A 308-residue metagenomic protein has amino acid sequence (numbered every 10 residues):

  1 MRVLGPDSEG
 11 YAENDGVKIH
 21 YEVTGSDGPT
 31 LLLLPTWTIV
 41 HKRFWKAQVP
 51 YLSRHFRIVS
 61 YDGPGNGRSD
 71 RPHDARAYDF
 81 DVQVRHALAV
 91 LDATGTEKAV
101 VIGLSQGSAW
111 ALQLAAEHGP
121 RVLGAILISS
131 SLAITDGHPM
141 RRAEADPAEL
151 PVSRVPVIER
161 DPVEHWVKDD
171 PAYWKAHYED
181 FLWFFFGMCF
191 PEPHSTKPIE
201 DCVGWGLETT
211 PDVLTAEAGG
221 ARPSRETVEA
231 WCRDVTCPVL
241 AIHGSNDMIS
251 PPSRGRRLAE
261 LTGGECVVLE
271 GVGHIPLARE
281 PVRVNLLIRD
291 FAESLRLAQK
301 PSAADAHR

Functional and structural regions predicted by a protein language model:
V17-R71: Conserved HGGG/HGGXW glycine-rich cap/lid loop of the alpha/beta-hydrolase fold
W37, S245-D247, G271-G273: Acidic beta-to-alpha connecting loop that harbors the catalytic carboxylate
S60-Q106, E117, L286: Active-site loop/oxyanion-hole signature of alpha/beta-hydrolase fold enzymes
A116, L123-D170: Flexible "cap/lid" loop of the alpha/beta hydrolase fold
D161-E226, W231: Conserved alpha/beta-hydrolase catalytic His-Asp/Glu region
V235, A241-H243, D247: Short beta-strand/loop motif that positions the catalytic acidic residue of the alpha/beta-hydrolase fold
M248-R254: Conserved alpha/beta-hydrolase "acid-adjacent" motif
G263-R308: Catalytic active-site module of serine/aspartate enzymes centered on a nucleophile-bearing elbow/loop
